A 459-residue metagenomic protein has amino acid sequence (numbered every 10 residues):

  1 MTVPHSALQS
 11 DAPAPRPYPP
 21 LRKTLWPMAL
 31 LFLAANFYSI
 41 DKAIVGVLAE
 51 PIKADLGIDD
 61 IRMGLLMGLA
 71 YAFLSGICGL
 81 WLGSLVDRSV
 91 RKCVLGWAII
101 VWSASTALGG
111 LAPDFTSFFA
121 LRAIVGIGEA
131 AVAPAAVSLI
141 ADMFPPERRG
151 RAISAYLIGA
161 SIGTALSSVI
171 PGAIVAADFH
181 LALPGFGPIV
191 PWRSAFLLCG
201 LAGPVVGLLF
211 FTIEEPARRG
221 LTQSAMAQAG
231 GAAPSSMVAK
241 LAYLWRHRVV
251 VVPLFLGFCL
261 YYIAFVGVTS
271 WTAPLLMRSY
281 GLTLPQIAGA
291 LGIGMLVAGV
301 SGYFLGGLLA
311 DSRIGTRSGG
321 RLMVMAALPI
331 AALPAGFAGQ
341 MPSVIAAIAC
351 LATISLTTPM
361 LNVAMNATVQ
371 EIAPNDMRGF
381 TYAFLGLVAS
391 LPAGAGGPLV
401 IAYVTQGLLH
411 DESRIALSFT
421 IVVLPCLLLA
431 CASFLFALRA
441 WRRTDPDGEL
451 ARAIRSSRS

Functional and structural regions predicted by a protein language model:
D11-L21, P216-F255, S279, I454-R458: Juxtamembrane intracellular "pre-TM" segments in multi-pass secondary transporters
V45-G46, H247-F304, T358, N362 (+2 more regions): Extracytoplasmic gate region of multi-pass secondary transporters
L48-I77: Extracellular/periplasmic helix-loop-helix junction of adjacent transmembrane segments in MFS-like secondary
G57, V90, L111-S117, P145 (+1 more regions): Helix-breaking motifs and short loop linkers at transmembrane-helix boundaries and internal kinks in secondary membrane
I77-F115: Conserved MFS/SLC helix-loop-helix module at the cytosolic interface between two early adjacent transmembrane helices
C93-L108, G320-G336: Structural signature of the two symmetry-related core transmembrane helices
L121-S161: Cytoplasmic helix-loop-helix junction between adjacent transmembrane helices in 12-TM secondary transporters
Y156, A160-E215: Helix-loop-helix hairpin linking two adjacent transmembrane segments in secondary transporters
